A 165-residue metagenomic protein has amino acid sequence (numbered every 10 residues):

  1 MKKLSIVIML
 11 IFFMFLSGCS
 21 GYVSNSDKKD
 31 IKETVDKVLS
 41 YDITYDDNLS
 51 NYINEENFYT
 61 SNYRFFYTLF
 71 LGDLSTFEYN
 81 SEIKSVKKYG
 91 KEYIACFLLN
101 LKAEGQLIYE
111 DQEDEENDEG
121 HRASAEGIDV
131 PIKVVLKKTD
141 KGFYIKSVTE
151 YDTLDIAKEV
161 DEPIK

Functional and structural regions predicted by a protein language model:
M1-L10: Positively charged n-region of N-terminal signal peptides that target proteins for export
F12-F13, D47: Alpha-helical transmembrane segments and their juxtamembrane interfaces
F15-G18: C-terminal motif of bacterial Sec signal peptides marking the signal peptidase cleavage site
S20-E82: Core segments of small alpha/beta cavity-forming domains
I31, V35-V38, S81-V86, A95-L99 (+2 more regions): Hydrophobic beta-strand residues in large extracellular and virion-surface proteins
L39-I43, D47, L99-L107, L136-D140: Beta-strand elements of well-folded, non-transmembrane domains
Y67-S124: Surface-exposed, charged secondary-structure patches
E116-K165: Low-complexity, intrinsically disordered terminal/linker segments enriched in charged and Gly/Pro repeats
